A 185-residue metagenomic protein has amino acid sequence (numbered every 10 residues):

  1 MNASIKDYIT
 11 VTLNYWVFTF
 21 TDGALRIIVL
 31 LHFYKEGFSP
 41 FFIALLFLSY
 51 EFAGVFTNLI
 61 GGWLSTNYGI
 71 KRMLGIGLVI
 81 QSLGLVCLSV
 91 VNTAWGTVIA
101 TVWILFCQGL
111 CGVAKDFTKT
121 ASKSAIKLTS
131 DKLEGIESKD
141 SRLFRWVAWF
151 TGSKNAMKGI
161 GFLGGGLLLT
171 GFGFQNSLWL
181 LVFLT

Functional and structural regions predicted by a protein language model:
N2-F52: Helix-loop boundary and gating motifs at the non-cytosolic
W16, G84, T97-T118: Hydrophobic core of transmembrane alpha-helices in multi-pass small-molecule transporters, especially MFS/SLC-type
E51-L59, K158-G159: Residue-level signature of mid-helix packing/kink "hotspots" within the transmembrane helices of 12-pass Major
T57-I70, L169: Helix-to-loop junctions at the C-terminal end of transmembrane segments in multipass secondary transporters
V79-T97: C-terminal ends and interior cores of transmembrane alpha-helices in multi-pass membrane transporters/permeases
C107-K154: Cytoplasmic helix-loop-helix junction between adjacent transmembrane helices in 12-TM secondary transporters
N176-T185: Symmetry-related core transmembrane helices of the 12-TM Major Facilitator Superfamily/SLC fold
